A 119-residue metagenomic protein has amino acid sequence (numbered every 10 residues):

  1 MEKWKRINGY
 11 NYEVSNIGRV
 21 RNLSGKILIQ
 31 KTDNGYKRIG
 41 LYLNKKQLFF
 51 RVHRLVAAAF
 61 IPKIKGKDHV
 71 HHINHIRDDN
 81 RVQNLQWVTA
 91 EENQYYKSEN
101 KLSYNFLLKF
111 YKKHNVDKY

Functional and structural regions predicted by a protein language model:
M1-V70, N74-Y119: Conserved recognition-core residues within compact binding domains
